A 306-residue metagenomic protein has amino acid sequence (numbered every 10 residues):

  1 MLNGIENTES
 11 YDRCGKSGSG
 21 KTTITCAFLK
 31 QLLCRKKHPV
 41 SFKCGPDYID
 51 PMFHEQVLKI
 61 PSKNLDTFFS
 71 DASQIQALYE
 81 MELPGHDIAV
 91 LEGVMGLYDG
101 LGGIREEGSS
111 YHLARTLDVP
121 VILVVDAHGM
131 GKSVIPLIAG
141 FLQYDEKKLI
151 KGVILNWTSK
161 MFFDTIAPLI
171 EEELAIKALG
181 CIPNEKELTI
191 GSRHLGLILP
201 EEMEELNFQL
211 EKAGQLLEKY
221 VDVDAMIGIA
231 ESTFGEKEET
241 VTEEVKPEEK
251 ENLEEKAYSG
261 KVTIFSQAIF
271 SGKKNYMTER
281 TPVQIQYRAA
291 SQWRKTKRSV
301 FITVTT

Functional and structural regions predicted by a protein language model:
L2-L117, V125-G152, W157-T165, T242 (+2 more regions): ATP-dependent carboxylate-amine ligase catalytic core
I5-T8, E255-V262: A short, charged/proline- and glycine-enriched loop that marks the coil->beta-strand transition at the N-terminal
E6, A290-Q292, V300, V304: Short amphipathic, helix-prone segments within low-complexity/disordered or flexible regions
N7, N275-Y276, Y287: Intrinsic-disorder-associated, low-complexity terminal segments enriched in Asp/Asn/His/Tyr and depleted of Lys/Arg
K132-K250: Internal gly/pro-rich beta-alpha loop/helix module that stabilizes soluble enzyme cofactors or their anionic handles
S259, T263-Q267, S271-K273, T278 (+2 more regions): Glycine-rich phosphate/diphosphate-binding loop of Rossmann-like nucleotide-binding domains
